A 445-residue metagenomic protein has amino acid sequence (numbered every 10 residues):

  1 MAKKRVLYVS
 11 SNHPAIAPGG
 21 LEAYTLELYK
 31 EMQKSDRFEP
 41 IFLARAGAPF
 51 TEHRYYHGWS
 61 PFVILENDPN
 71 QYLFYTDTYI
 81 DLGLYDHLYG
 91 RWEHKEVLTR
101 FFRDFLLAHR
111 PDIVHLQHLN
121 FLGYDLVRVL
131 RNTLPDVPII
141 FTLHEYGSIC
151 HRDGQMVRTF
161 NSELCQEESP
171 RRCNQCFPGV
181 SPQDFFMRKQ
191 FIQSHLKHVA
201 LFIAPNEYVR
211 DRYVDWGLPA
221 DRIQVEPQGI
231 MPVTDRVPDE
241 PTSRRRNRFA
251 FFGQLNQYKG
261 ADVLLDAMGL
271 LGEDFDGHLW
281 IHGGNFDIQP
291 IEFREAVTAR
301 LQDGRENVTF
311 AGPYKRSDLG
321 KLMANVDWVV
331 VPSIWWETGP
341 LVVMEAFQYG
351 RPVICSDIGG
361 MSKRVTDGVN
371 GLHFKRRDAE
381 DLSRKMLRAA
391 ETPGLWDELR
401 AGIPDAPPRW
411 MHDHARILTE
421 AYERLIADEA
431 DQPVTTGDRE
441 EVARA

Functional and structural regions predicted by a protein language model:
L7, I203, T242-K259, L265-G269 (+1 more regions): Conserved donor-binding/catalytic core segment of Leloir-type glycosyltransferases
F42-H109, I113: A conserved catalytic-core segment of Leloir-type glycosyltransferases
G147, E163-L201: Membrane-proximal helix-turn-helix segments that form the acceptor-binding/catalytic region of lipid-linked
H278-E295: Glycosyltransferase donor-sugar binding loop
F293-S317, K321: Nucleotide-activated donor-binding/catalytic signature segment of Leloir-type glycosyltransferases, i.e., the conserved
A324-T338, R351: Acidic donor-binding loop of glycosyltransferase active sites
V343, P352-C355: Short hydrophobic beta-strand element within catalytic cores of glycosyltransferases and related nucleotide-activated
N370, D381, R388, L395-R409: A short, well-ordered alpha-helix in the C-terminal region of glycosyltransferases
